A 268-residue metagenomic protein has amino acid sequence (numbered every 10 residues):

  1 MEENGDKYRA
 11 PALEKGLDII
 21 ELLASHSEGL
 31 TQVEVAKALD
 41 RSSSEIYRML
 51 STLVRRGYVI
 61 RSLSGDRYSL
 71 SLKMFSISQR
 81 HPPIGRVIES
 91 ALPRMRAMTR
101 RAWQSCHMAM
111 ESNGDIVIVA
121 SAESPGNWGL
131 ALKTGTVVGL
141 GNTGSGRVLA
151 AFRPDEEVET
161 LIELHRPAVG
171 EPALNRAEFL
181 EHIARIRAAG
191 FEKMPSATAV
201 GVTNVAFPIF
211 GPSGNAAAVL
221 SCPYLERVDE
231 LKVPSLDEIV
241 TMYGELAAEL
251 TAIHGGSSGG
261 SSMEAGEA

Functional and structural regions predicted by a protein language model:
M1-G85, A248-G256: N-terminal helix-turn-helix
G5-L30, P93-I118, E245-A268: An N-terminal domain-start capping segment
R9-L13, Q32, R67, S71 (+8 more regions): Short, structured helix-loop boundary elements
G65-L164: Amphipathic alpha-helical effector-binding/dimerization core of metabolite-sensing transcriptional regulators
S90-M98, I162-F207, I253: Short, basic/aromatic recognition patches
R176, H182, A189, V200-G201 (+1 more regions): Juxtadomain coupling helices with adjacent low-complexity linkers
I209-P212: Sensor-regulatory modules in signal-transduction proteins
